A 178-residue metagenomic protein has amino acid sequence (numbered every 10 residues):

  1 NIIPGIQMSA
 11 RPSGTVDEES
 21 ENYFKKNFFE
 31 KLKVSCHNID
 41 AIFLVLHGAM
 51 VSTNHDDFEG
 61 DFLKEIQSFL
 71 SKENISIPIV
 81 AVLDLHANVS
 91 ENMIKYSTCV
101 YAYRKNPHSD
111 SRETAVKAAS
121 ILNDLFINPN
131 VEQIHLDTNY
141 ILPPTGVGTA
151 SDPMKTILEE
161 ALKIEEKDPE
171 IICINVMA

Functional and structural regions predicted by a protein language model:
N1-K33: N-terminal glycine-rich anion-binding loop in soluble enzyme alpha/beta folds
I2-T15, D56-I66, V100, R104-K105 (+1 more regions): Charged, low-complexity, helix/coiled-coil-prone segments
I3-P4, K95-T98, P129-D137: Short, compositionally biased low-complexity segments
A10-G14, H47-S52, P107, D137-V147: Active-site-proximal beta-alpha loop/turn segments in soluble metabolic enzymes
V16-K25, S35-N128: Active-site histidine-anchored catalytic micro-motif
F28, A81-L83, E170-V176: Conserved alpha/beta core surface patches that mediate binding of polyanionic ligands
I127-A178: Accessory alpha-helical/coil subdomains and C-terminal extensions that flank or cap enzyme catalytic cores
